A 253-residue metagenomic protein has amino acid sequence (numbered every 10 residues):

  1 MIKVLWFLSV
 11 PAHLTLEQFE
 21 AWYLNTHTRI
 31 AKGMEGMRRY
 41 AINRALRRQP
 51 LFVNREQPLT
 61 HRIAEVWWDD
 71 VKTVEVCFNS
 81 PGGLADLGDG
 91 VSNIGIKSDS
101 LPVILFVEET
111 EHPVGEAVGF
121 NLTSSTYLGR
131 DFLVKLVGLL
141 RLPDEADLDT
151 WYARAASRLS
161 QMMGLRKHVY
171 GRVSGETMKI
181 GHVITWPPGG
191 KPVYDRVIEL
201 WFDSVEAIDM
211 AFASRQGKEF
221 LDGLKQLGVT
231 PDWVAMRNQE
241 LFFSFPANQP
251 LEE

Functional and structural regions predicted by a protein language model:
M1-E253: Macromolecular interaction modules
